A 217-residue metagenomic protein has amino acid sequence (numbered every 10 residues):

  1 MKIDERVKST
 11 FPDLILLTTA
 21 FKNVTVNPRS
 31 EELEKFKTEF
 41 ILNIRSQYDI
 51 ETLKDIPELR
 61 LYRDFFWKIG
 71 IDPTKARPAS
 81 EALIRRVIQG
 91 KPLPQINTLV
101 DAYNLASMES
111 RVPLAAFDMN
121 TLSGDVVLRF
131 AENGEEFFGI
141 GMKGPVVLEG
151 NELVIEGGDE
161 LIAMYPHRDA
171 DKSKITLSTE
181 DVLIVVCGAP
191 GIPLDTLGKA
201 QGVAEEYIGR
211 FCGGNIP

Functional and structural regions predicted by a protein language model:
M1-P217: Charge-biased, low-complexity intrinsically disordered regions
